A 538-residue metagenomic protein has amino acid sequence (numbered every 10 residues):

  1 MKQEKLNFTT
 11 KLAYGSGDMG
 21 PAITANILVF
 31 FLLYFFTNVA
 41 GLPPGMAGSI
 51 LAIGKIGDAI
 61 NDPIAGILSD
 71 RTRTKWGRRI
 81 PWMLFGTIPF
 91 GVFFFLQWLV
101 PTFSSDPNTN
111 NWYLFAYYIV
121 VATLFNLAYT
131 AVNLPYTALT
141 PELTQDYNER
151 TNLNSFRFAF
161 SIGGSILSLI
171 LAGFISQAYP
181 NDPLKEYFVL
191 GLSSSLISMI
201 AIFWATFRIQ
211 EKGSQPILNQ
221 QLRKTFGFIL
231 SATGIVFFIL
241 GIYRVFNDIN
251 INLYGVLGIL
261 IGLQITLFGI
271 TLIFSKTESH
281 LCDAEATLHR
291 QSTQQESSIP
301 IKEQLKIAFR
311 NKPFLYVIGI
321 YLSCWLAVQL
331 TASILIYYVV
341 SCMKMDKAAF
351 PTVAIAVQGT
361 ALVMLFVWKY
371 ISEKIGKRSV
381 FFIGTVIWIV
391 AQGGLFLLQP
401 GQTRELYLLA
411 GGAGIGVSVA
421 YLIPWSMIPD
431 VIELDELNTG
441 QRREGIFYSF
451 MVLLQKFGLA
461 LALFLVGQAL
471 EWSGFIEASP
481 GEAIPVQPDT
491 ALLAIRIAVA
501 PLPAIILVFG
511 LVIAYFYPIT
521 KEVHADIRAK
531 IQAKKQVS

Functional and structural regions predicted by a protein language model:
M1-D283, S292-S538: Membrane-embedded alpha-helical bundles of multi-pass transporters/translocases, especially carrier/permease families
